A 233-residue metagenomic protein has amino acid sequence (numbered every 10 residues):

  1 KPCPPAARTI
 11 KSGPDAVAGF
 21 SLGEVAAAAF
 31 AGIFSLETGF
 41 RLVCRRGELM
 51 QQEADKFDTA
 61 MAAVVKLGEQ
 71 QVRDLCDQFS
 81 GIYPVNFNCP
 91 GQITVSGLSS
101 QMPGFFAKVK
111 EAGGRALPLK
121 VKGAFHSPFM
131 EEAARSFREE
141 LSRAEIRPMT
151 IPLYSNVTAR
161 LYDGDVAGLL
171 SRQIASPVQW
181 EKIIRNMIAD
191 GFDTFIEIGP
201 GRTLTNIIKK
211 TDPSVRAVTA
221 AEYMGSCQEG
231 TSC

Functional and structural regions predicted by a protein language model:
K1-P14, S142-C233: Acyltransferase/transacylase module recognition
K1-Q71, L119, T194-M224: FabD-like malonyl-/acyl-CoA
D15, L98-S100, G114, G191-T194: N-terminal functional modules and adjacent low-complexity/disordered segments of proteins
A31-P177: Alpha/beta catalytic cores of group-transfer enzymes, especially the acyltransferase/condensing modules of polyketide
